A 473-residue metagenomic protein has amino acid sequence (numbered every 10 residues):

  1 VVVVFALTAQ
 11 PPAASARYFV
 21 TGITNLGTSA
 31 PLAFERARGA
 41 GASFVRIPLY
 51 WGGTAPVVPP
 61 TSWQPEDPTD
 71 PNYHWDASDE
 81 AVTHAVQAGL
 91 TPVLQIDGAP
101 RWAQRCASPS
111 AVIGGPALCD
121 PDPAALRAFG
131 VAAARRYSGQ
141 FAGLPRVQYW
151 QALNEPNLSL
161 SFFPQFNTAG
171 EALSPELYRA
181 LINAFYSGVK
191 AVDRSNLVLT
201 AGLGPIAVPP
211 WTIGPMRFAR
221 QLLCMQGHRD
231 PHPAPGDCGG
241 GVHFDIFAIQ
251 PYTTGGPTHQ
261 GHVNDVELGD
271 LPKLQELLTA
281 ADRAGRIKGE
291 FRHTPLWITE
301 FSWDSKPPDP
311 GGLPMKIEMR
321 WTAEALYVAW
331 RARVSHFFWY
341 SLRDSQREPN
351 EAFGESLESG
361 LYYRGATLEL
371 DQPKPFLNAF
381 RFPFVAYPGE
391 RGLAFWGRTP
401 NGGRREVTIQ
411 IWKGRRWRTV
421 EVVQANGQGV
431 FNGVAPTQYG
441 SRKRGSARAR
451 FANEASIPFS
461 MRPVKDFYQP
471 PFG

Functional and structural regions predicted by a protein language model:
V3-Y18, V192: C-terminal region of N-terminal signal peptides and the immediate post-cleavage residues of exported proteins
P12-Y50: Boundary/entry segment of secreted carbohydrate-active catalytic domains
Y18-G22, S43-I47, P92-I96, W150-A152 (+4 more regions): Hydrophobic faces of well-ordered beta-strands that scaffold small-molecule active sites in alpha/beta enzyme cores
A30-P31, R127, V131-F141, R146-Q148 (+1 more regions): Noncatalytic carbohydrate-binding groove/subsite architecture in carbohydrate-active enzymes
A40-T212, T254: Substrate-binding cleft and catalytic face of glycoside hydrolase catalytic domains, especially the flexible beta-alpha
Q64-E66, Q151, P156, S161 (+3 more regions): Aromatic-rich peripheral "rim/lid" segments of glycoside hydrolase catalytic domains that contact and position glycan
T408-K413: Conserved aromatic beta-strand anchor motif in extracellular beta-sandwich/beta-rich domains
E421-Y439: Glycine-centered loop-to-beta-strand initiation motif
